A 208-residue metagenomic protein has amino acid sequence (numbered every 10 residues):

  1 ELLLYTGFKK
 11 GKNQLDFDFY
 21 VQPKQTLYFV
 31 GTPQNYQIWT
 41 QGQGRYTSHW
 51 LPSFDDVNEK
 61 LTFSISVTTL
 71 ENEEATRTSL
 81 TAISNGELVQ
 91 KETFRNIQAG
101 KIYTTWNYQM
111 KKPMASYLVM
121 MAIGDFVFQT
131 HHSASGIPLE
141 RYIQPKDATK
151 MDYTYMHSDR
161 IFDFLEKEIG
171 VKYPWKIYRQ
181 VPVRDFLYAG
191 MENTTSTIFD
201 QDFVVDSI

Functional and structural regions predicted by a protein language model:
E1-K12, S48, Q201-I208: Aromatic/His-enriched, Gly/Pro-containing loop or helix-boundary segments that lie immediately adjacent to catalytic
E1-P33, T105: A surface-exposed beta-strand-loop module
L2-L3, Q25, G31-Q43, K112 (+1 more regions): Propeptide (latency) domains of metzincin metalloproteases
W39, T47-W50: Surface-exposed coil loops of outer-membrane beta-barrel proteins
Q43-R45, S53-I208: Hydrophobic helix-coil surface modules that form long, contiguous segments used for peptide/substrate interaction
